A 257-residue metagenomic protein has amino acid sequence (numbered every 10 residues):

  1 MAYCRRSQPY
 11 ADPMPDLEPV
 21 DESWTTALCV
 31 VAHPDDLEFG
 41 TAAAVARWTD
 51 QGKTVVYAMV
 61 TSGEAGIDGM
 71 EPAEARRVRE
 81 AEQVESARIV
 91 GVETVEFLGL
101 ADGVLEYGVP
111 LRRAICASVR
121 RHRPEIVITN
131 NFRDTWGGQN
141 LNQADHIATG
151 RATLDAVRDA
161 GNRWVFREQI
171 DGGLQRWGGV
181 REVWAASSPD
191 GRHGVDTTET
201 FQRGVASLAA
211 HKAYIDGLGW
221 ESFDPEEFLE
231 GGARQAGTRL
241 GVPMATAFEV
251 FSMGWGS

Functional and structural regions predicted by a protein language model:
A2-E125, E249: Active-site rim/loop-helix segments in enzyme catalytic domains that contact anionic ligands
A2-L28, G108-S257: Metal-dependent de-N-acetylase/amidase catalytic core
